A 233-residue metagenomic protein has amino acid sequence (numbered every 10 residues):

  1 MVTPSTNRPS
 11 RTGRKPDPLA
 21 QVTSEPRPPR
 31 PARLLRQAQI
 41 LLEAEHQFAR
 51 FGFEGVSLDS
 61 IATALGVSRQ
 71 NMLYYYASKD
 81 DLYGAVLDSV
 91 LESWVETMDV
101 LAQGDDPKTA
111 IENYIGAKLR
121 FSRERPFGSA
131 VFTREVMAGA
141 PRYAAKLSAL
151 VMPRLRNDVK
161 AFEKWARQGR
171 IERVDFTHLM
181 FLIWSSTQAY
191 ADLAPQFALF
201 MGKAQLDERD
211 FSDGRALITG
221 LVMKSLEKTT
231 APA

Functional and structural regions predicted by a protein language model:
M1-S24, R120, E124, M152 (+3 more regions): C-terminal peripheral helix-coil segments that are non-catalytic and often amphipathic
L35-A44, I61, L82, V86-V90 (+2 more regions): Generic hydrophobic, amphipathic alpha-helix propensity
R36, I40-F48, K118, V222: Short hydrophobic clusters on alpha-helical segments that form packing/core surfaces in small helical domains
Q39, Q47-D81, A85: Helix-turn-helix
G84, D88, E92, R120 (+4 more regions): Generic alpha-helical structural context detector
G84-N113, D158-F162: Amphipathic alpha-helical linker/stalk segments
D99-A130, Q168, F176-I183, S212-R215 (+1 more regions): Hydrophobic alpha-helical connector segments
R123-A145, L193-M201: Amphipathic alpha-helical segments used for helix-helix packing
